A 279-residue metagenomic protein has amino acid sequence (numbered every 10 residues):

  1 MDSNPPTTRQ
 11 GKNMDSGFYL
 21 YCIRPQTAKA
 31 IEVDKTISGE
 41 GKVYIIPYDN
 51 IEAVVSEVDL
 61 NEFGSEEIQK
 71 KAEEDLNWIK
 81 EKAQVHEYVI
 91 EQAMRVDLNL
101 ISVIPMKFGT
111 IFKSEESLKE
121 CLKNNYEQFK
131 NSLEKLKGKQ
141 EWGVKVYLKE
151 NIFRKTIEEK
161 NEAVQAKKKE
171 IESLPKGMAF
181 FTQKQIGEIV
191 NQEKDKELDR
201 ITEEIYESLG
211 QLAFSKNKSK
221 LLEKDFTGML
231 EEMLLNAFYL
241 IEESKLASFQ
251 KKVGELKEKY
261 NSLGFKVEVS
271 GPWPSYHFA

Functional and structural regions predicted by a protein language model:
D2-N4: Intrinsic-disorder-associated, low-complexity terminal segments enriched in Asp/Asn/His/Tyr and depleted of Lys/Arg
P6-A279: An interfacial alpha-helical scaffold signature
